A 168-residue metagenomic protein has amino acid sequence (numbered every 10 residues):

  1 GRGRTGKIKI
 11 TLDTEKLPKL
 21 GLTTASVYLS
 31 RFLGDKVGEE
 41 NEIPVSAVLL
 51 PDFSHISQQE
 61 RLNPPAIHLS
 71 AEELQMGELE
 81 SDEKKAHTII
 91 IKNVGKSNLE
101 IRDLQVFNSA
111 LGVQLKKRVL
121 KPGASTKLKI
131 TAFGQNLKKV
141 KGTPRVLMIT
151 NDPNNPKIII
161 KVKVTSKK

Functional and structural regions predicted by a protein language model:
G1, T14-E15, Q75-G77, L115-L120 (+1 more regions): Beta-strand-rich interaction surfaces with strong enrichment in secreted/lumenal proteins
G1-K9, K96-S125: Surface-exposed binding patches on compact interaction domains or structured appendages
I8-K16, L128-N136: Short, hydrophobic beta-strand segments
D13, S30-G34, F133, I149-P153: Beta-strand-rich extracellular modules
E15-A25, N136-T143: Short glycine/proline/serine/threonine-rich loop/turn segments at secondary-structure transition edges
F32-I90, V94-G95, P153-K168: Long, low-complexity ectodomains and other extracytoplasmic segments of secretory-pathway proteins
Q105, L115-R118, K129-A132, K157 (+1 more regions): Ser/Thr/Gly/Pro-rich, low-complexity flexible regions
